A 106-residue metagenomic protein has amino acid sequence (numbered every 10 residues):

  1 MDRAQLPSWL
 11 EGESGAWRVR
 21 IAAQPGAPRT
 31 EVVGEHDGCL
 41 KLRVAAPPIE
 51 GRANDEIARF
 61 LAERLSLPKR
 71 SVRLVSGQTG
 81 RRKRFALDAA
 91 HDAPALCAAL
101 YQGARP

Functional and structural regions predicted by a protein language model:
M1-A58, L67-K69, R73-P106: Contiguous, often N-terminal, cationic amphipathic patches that form binding interfaces
R64: Residues within the alpha-helical elements of helix-turn-helix
